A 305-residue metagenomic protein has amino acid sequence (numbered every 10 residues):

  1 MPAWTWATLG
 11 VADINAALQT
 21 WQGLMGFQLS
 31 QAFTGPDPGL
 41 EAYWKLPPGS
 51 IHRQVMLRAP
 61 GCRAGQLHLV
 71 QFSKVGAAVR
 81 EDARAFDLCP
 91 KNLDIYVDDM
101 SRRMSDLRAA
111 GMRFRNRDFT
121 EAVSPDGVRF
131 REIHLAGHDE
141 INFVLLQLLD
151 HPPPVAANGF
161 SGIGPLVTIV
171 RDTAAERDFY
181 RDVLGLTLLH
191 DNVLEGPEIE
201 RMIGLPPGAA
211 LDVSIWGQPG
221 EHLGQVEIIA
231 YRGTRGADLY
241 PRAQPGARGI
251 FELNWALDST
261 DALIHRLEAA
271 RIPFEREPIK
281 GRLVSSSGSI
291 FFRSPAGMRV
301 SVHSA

Functional and structural regions predicted by a protein language model:
A3-A12, R53-S73, A78-L107, F130-A136 (+5 more regions): Vicinal oxygen chelate
G10-R63, A109, A122-V128, I169-L223 (+3 more regions): Core segments of cupin and vicinal oxygen chelate
P38, V97-L148: Extended, hydrophobic interaction surfaces within ordered domains
K45-P47, D82-A85, A157, L205 (+1 more regions): Short consensus segments that form the blades of beta-propeller domains, in both extracellular/periplasmic
H68-F72, E132-A156, V300: Short, structured interface segments
D150-I163, T168, E200: Solvent-exposed, charged amphipathic helical/linker segments at domain boundaries
I279-K280: Conserved blade-ending motifs and adjacent loop-strand segments that build the rim/top face of beta-propeller domains
